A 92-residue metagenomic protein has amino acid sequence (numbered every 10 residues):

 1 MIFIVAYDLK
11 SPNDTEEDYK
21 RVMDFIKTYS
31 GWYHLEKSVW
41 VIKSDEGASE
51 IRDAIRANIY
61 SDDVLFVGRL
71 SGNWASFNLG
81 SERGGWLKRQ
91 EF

Functional and structural regions predicted by a protein language model:
M1-E36, I42: Extended, hydrophobic alpha-helical segments
N13-T15, E50, A75: Residue-level signal for secondary-structure boundary sites
K27-S71: Short, intrinsically disordered low-complexity segments
S61-F92: C-terminal structural segments of small proteins and small subunits
